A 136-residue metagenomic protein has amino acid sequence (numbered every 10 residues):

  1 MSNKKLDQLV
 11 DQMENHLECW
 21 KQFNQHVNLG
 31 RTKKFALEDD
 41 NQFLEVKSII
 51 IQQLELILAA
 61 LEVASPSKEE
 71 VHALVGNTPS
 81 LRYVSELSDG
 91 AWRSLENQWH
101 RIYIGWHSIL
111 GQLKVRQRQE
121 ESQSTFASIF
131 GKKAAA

Functional and structural regions predicted by a protein language model:
M1-A136: Conserved non-transmembrane functional hotspots
